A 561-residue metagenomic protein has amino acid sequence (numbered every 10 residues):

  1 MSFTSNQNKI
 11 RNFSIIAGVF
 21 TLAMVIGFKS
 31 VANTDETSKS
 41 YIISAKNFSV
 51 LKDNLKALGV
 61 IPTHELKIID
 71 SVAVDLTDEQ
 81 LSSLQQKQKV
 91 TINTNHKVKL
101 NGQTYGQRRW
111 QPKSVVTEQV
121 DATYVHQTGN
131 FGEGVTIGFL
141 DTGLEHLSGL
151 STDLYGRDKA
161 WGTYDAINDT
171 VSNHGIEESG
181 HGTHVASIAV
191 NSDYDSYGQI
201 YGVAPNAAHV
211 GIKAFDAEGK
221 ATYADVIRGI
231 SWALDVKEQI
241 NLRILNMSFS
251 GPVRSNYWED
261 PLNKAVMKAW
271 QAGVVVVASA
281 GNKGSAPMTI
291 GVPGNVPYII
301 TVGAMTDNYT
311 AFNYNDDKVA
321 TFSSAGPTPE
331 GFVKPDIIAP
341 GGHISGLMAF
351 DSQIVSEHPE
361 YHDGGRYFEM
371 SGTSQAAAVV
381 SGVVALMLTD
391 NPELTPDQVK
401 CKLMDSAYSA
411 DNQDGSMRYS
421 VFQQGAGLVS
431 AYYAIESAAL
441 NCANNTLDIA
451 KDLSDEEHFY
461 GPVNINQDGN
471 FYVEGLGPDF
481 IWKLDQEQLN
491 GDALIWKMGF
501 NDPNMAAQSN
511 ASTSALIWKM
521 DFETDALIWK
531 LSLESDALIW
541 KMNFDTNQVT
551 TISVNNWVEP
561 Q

Functional and structural regions predicted by a protein language model:
M1-K9: N-terminal secretory signal peptides that target proteins for export/translocation
I16-V25: Bacterial N-terminal signal peptides
S49-T128, T152, P297, W540: Autoinhibitory propeptides
T63-H64, S114, I200, L242-M247 (+8 more regions): C-terminal subdomain of the subtilisin-like protease fold in secreted/lumenal serine endopeptidases
Y124-G162, T170-A224, E238-I244, W270-Q271 (+5 more regions): Subtilisin-like serine protease catalytic core
D141, D158-A160, G294-A385, T389 (+2 more regions): Extracellular S/T/G-rich loop segment that most often corresponds to the catalytic His/Ser-adjacent loop
A186-A189, V210-D216, L245, T289-V292 (+1 more regions): Hydrolase catalytic cores
I240-G346, D405-Y408: Catalytic-core segments of hydrolase enzymes
